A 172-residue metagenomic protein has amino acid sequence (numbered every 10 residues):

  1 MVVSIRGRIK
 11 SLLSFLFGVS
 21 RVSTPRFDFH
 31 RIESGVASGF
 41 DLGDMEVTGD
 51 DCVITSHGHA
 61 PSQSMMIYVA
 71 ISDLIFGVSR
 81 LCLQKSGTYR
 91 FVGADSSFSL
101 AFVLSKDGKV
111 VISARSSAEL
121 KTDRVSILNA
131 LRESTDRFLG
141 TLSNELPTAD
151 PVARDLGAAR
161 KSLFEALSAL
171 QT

Functional and structural regions predicted by a protein language model:
M1-V3, A153: Helix-centric, low-specificity signal for extended rod-like, repetitive segments
V3-D73, S79, G93-L100, L104: N-terminal low-complexity, intrinsically disordered segments
M66-T88, L131-F138, E145: DNA replication sliding-clamp ring fold and its partner-interaction surfaces
I75-I127: Long amphipathic alpha-helical segments
S116-T172: Mixed-charge, glycine-accented linear interaction segment located at domain edges/termini
